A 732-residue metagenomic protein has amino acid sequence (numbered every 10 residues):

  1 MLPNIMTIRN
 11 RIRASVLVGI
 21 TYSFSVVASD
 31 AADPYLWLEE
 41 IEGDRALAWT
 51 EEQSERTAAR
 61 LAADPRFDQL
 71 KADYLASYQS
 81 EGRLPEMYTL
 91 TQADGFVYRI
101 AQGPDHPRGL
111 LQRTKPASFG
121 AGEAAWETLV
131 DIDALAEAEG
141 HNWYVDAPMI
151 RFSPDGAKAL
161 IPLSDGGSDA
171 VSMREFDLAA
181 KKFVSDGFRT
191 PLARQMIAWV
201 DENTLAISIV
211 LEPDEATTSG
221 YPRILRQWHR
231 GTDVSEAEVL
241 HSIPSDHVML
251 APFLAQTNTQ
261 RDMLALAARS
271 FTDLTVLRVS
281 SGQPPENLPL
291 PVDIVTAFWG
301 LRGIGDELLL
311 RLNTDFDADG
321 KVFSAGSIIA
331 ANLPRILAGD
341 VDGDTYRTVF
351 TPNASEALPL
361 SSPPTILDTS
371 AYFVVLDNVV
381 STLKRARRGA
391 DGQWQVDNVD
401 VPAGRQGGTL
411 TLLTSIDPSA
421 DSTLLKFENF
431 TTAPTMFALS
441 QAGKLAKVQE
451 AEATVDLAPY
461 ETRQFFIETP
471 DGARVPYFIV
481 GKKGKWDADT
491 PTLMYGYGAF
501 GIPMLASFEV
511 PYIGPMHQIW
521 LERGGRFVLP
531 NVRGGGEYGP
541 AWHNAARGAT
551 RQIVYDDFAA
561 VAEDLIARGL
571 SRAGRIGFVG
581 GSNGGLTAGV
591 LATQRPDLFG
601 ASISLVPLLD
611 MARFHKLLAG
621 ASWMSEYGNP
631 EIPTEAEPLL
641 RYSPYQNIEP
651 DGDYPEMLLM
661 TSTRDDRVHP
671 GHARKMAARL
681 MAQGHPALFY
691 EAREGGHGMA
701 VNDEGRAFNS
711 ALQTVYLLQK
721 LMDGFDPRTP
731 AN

Functional and structural regions predicted by a protein language model:
S23-A28: N-terminal signal peptide c-region/cleavage motif recognized by signal peptidases
A48-R151, P162, M249-A268, D273-V279 (+9 more regions): Non-catalytic accessory segments flanking enzyme active sites
M87-T89, T409-N732: Serine-hydrolase catalytic core recognition
D105-Q112, S168-R174, E215-R226, S270-L277 (+3 more regions): Structural motif
A117, D177-K181, H229-D233, S280-Q283 (+3 more regions): Short loop/turn segments that connect beta-strands within beta-propeller blades
W126, L178-T190, T232-P244, G282-L290 (+2 more regions): Blade-edge beta-strand/turn elements of extracellular beta-propeller and related beta-sheet repeat scaffolds
L129-I197, E202: A conserved hydrophobic secondary-structure block that centers on an alpha-helix together with its immediately flanking
R223, Q227-A267: Polar, glycine-rich mid-to-C-terminal structural blocks that act as macromolecule-binding/assembly scaffolds
